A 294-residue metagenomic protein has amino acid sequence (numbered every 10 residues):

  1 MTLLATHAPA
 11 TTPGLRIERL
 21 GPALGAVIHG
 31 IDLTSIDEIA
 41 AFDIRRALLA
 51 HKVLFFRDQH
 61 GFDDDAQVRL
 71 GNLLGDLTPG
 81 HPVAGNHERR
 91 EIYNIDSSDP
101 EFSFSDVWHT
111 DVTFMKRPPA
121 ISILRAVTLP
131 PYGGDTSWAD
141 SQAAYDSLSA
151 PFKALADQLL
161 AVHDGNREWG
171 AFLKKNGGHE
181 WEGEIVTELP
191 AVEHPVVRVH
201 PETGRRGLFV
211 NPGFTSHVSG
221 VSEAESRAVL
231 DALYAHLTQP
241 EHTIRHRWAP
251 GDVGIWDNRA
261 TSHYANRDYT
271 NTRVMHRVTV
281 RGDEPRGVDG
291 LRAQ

Functional and structural regions predicted by a protein language model:
T2-V253, N258-Q294: Non-heme Fe(II) oxygenase catalytic core, chiefly the N-lobe of the double-stranded beta-helix
